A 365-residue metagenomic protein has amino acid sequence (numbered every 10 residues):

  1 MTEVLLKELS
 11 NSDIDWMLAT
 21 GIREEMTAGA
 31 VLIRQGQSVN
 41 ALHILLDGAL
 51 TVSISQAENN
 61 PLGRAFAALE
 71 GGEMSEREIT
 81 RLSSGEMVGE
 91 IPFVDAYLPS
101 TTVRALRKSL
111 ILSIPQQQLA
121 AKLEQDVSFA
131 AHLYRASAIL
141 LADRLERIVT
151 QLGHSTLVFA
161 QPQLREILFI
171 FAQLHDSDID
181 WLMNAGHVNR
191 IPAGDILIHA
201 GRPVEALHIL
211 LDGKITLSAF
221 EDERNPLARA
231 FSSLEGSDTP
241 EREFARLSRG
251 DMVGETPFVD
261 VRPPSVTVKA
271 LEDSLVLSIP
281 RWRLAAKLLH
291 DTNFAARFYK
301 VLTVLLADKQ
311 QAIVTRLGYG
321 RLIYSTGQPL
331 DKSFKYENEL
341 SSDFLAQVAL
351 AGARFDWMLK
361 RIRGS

Functional and structural regions predicted by a protein language model:
M1-S365: Cytosolic regulatory regions built on CNB/CRP/Popeye-like sensor folds
